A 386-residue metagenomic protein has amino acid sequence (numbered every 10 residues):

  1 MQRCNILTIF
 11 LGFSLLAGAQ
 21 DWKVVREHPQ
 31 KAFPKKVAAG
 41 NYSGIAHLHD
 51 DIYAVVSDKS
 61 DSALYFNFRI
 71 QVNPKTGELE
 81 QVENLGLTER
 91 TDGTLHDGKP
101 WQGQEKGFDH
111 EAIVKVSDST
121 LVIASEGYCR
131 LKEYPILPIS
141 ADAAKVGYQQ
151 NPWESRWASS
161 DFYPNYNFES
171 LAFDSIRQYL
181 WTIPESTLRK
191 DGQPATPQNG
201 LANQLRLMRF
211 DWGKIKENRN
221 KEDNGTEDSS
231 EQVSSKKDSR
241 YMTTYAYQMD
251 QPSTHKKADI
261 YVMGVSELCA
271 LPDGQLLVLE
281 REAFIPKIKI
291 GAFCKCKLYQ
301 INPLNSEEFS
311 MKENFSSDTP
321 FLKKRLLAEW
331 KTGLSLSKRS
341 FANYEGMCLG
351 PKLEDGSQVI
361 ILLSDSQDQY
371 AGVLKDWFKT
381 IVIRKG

Functional and structural regions predicted by a protein language model:
M1-W22: Bacterial Sec-dependent N-terminal signal peptides
Q20-G386: Sequence/structural signature of beta-propeller domains
